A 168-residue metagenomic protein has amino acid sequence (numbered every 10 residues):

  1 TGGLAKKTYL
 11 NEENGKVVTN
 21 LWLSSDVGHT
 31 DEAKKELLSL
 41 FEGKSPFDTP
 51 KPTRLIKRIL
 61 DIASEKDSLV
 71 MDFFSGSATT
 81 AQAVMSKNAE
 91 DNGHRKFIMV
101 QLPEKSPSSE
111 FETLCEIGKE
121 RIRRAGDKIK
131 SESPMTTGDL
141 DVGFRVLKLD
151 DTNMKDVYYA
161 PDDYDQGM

Functional and structural regions predicted by a protein language model:
T1, E32-L37, F97-K105, T152 (+1 more regions): Short acidic (Asp/Glu) and glycine-rich catalytic loops that position anionic groups and cofactors
T1-L69, D91, E104, T137: Class I S-adenosyl-L-methionine
K7, D72, V142-R145: Short non-domain terminal segments
V18, H94, D141-G143: A structure-centric signal for secondary-structure junctions around beta-strands
L21, F97-M99, V146: Conserved beta-strand scaffold positions in the cores of enzyme catalytic domains, especially in NTP/NDP-utilizing
D26, K51, F74-S77, Q101-S106 (+1 more regions): Short, flexible loop/turn elements at secondary-structure junctions
I56-K128: Conserved S-adenosyl-L-methionine
E112-M168: SAM-dependent methyltransferase catalytic region
